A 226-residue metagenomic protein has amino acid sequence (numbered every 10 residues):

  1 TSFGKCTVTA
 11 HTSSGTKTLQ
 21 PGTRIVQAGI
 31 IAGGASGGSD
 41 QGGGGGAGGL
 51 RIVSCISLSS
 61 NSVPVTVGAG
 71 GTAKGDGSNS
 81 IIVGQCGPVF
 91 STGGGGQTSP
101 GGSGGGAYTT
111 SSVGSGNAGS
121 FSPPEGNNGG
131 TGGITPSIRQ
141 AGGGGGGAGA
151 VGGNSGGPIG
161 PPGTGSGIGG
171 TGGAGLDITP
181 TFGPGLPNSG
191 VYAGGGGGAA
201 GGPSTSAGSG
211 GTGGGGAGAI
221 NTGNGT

Functional and structural regions predicted by a protein language model:
T1-G4, V8-T16, I25-T226: Low-complexity, glycine/proline-biased repetitive segments and flexible coils/loops
